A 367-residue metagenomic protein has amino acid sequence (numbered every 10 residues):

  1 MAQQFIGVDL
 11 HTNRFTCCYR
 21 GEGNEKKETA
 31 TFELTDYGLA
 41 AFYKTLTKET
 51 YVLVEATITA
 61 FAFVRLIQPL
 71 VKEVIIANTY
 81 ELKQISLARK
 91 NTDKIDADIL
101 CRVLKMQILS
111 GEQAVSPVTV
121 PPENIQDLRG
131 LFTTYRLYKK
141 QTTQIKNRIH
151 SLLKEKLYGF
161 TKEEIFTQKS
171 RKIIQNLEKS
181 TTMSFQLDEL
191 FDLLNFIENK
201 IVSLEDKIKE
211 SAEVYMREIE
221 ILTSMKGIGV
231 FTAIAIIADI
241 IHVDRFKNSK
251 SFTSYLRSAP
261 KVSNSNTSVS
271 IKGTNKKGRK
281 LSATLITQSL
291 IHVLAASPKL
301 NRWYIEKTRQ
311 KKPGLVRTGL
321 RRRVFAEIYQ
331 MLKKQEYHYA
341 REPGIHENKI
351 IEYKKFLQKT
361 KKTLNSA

Functional and structural regions predicted by a protein language model:
A2-G21, L100: Gly/Thr-rich phosphate-binding beta-strand-loop-beta motif of the actin/hexokinase/Hsp70
T16-Y37: Short glycine-rich, Thr/Ser-proximal phosphate-binding strand/loop in the N-terminal lobe of ATP-dependent enzymes
L34-Y51: Short, basic/hydrophobic alpha-helical segments
I75-P117, S268-K277: Short alpha-helix plus adjacent loop in nuclease-associated cores
R102-R129, Q168-T181: A short, charged helix-loop
F132-I219: Glycine-rich, often acidic, oxyanion-interacting loops/wings at catalytic, nucleic-acid, or phospho-protein interfaces
E220-S224, V230, I236-G314: Phosphate-backbone recognition surface of nucleic-acid-processing proteins
T267-S268, I305-A367: Low-complexity, acidic/Ser/Thr- and charged residue-rich accessory regions of DNA metabolism proteins
